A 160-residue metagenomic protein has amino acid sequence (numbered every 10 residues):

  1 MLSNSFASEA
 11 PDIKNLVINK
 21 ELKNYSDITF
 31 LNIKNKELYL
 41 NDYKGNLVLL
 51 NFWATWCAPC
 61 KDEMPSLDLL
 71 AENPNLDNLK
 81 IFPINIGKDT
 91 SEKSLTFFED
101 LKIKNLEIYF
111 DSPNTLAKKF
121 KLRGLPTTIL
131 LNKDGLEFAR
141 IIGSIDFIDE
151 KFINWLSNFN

Functional and structural regions predicted by a protein language model:
M1-A7: Classical Sec-dependent N-terminal signal peptides that target proteins to the secretory pathway
A7-L40: N-terminal "domain-start" segment that seeds a small globular fold
L38, Y43-N46, L76, I103-N105 (+1 more regions): Active-site acidic short loop of glycosyltransferases
L38-K61: Short active-site neighborhood of thiol/selenol oxidoreductases, capturing the structured segment around
K61-L101, S112-K118: Structural microenvironment flanking redox-active thiols in thiol-disulfide oxidoreductases
T96-K104, D111-S157: Thiol/disulfide oxidoreductase modules built on the thioredoxin-like
